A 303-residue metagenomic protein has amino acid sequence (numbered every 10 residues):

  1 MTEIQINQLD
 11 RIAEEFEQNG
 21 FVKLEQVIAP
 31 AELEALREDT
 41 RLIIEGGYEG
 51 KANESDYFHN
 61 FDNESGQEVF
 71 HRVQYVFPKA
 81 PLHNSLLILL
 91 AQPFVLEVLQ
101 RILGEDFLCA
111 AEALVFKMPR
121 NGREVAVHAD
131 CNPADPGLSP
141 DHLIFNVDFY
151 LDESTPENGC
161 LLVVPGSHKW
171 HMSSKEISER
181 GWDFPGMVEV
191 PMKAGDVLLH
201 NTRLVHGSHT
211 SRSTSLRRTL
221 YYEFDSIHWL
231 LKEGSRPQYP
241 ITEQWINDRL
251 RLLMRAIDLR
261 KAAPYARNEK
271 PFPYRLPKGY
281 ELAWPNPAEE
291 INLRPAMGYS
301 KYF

Functional and structural regions predicted by a protein language model:
M1-N19, E34, E281-F303: Fe(II)/2-oxoglutarate
M1-Q18, E25-V127, N132-A134: Non-heme Fe(II)-dependent double-stranded beta-helix
E64-Q67, L204-V205, H209-F303: Non-heme Fe(II)/2-oxoglutarate
E97, R123-E189, W229-Q238: Catalytic core of non-heme Fe(II) oxygenases with the double-stranded beta-helix
E112-L114, V147-F149, L220-F224: A structural signal for short, well-ordered beta-strand segments
P133, L198, R203-G207: Histidine-centered metal-chelating micro-motifs
G186-L198: Short acidic-glycine-tyrosine-enriched beta hairpin
